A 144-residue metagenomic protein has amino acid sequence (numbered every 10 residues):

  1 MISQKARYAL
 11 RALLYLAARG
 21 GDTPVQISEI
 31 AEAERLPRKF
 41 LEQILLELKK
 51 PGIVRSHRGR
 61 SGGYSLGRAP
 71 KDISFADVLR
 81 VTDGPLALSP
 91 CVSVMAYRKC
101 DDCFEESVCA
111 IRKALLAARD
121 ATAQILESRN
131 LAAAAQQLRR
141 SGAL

Functional and structural regions predicted by a protein language model:
M1-Q4: Short amphipathic alpha-helical boundary/capping segments
A9-G21: Short amphipathic alpha-helical interface segments
L16, I44-P51: Basic amphipathic alpha-helical segments that dock to polyanions
I27-R35: A short alpha-helical element within helix-turn-helix/winged-helix DNA-binding domains across DNA-binding proteins
P37-F40: Short coil turns linking two alpha-helices in DNA-binding domains
K50-I53, V81: Residue cluster at the C-terminal edge of the helix-turn-helix DNA-binding motif
G52-G67: Beta-hairpin "wing" of winged helix-turn-helix
G67-L144: Non-DNA-binding regulatory cores of transcription-related proteins, predominantly C-terminal effector-binding
